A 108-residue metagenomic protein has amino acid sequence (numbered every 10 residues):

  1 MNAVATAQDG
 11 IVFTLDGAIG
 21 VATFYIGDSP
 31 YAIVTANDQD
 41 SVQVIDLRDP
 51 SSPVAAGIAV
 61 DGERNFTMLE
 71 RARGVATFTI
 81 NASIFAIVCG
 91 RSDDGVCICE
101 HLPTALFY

Functional and structural regions predicted by a protein language model:
M1-Y108: Feature marking well-ordered beta-strand scaffolds used for ligand recognition
